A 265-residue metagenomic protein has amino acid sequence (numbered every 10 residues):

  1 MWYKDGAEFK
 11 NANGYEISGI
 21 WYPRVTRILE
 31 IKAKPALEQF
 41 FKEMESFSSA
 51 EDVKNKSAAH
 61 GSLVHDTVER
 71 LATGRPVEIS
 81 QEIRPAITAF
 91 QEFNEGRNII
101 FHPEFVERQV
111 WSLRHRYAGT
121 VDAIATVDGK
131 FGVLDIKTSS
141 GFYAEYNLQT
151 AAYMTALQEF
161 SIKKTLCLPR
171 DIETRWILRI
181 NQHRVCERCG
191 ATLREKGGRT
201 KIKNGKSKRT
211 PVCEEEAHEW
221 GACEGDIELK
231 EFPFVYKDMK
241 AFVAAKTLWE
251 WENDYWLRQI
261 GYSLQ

Functional and structural regions predicted by a protein language model:
M1-A118: Metal-dependent nuclease catalytic cores that hydrolyze phosphodiester bonds in DNA/RNA, characterized by
Y3, Y22, S112, I177 (+3 more regions): Short linear interaction motif-like sites in intrinsically disordered regions of transcription factors
F9, I17, Y22, T200-K201 (+2 more regions): Polar low-complexity intrinsically disordered regions enriched in Ser/Thr and small residues
S18, E173, A217, K246-L248 (+1 more regions): Intrinsically disordered regions, especially transient/low-confidence alpha-helical propensity segments and coil-helix
P85, V110-A244: Nucleic-acid nuclease catalytic cores
K240-Q265: Charged phosphate-binding loop/patch that engages nucleotide di/tri-phosphates or the phosphate backbone of nucleic
